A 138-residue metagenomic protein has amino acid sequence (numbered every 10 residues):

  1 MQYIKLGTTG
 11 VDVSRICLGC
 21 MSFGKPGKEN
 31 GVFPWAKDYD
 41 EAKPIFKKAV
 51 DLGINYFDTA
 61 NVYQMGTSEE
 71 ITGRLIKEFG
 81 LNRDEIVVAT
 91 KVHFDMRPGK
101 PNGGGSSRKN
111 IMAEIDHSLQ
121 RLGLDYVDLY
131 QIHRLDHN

Functional and structural regions predicted by a protein language model:
M1-V87: N-terminal binding-site loop/beta-alpha segment at the start of enzyme catalytic domains that lines or forms
Y3-K5, V92-F94, E114: Secondary-structure boundary/capping motif
M21-F23, V62, K91-D95, I132-L135: Active-site beta-loop-alpha junctions enriched in small/polar residues
G27-E29, F33, R97-N138: Glycine/proline-rich, positively charged, aromatic-decorated active-site loop/lid region on the catalytic face
P44, T90-K91, G103: Short, flexible segments with low predicted structural confidence
G53, D95-R97: A short small-residue
Y56-N61, A89-T90, Y126-I132: Short beta-strand segments at enzyme active-site cores
I71-L75, V87, K91, N110-H117: Generic beta-strand or strand-like secondary-structure segments
